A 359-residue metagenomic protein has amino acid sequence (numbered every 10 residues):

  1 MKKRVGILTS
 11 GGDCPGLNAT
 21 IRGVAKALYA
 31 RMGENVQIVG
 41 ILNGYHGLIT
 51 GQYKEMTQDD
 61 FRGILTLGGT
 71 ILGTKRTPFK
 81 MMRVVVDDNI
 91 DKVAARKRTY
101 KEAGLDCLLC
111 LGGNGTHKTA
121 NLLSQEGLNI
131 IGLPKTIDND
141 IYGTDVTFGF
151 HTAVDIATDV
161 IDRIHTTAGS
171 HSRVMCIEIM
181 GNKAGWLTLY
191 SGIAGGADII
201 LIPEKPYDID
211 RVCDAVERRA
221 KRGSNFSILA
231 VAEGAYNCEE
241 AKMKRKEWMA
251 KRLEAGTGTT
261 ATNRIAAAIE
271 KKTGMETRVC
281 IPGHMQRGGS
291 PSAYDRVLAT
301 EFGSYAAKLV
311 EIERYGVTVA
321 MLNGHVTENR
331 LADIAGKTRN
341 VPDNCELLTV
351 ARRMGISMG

Functional and structural regions predicted by a protein language model:
M1-T9, T20-D106, G115, N237-K242 (+6 more regions): A cross-family phosphate/adenosyl-ligand binding-site feature
S10-D13, I41-H46, R76-T77, G113-T116 (+6 more regions): Short, ordered loop/turn segments at secondary-structure junctions
G12-P15, D87, N114, T144-T152 (+1 more regions): Alpha-helix capping and helix-loop boundary segments enriched in small/acidic/polar residues
C14-V24, L48-I49, V93-A94, L105-N121 (+6 more regions): Short glycine/serine/threonine-rich phosphate/pyrophosphate-binding segments that cradle anionic phosphate groups
A25-Q58, E126-R163: Glycine/threonine-rich beta-strand-loop-alpha-helix active-site module that forms ligand/phosphate-binding
T99, C110-G112, A120-L122, N129 (+2 more regions): Accessory alpha-helical/coil subdomains and C-terminal extensions that flank or cap enzyme catalytic cores
F302-E311: Flexible loop/turn connectors
